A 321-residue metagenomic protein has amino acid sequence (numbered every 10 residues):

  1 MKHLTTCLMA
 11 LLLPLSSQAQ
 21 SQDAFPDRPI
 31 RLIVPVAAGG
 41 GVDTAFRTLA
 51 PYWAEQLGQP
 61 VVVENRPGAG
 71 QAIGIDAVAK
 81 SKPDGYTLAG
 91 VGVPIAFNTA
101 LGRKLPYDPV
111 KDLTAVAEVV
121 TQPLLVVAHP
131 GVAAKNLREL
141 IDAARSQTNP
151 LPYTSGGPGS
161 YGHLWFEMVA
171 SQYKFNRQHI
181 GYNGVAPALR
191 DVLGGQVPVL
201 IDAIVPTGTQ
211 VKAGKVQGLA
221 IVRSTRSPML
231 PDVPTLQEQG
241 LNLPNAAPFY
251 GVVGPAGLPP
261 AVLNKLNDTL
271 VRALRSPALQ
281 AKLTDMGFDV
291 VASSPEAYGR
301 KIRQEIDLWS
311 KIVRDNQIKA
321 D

Functional and structural regions predicted by a protein language model:
T5-L15: Bacterial N-terminal signal peptides
A19-K111, P150-P152, P158, K174-A203 (+3 more regions): N-terminal (or domain-start) structured segment
D27-P29, Q172-F175, K212, E238 (+1 more regions): An extracytoplasmic/periplasmic, membrane-proximal ligand-sensing/linker region
G41-A45, L49, G74, V93 (+11 more regions): Stable alpha-helical elements in mature extracytoplasmic
W53, K80-Y86, A100-P187, L236 (+1 more regions): Hinge/capping helix and adjacent helix->loop/strand transition within the periplasmic-binding protein
G92-V93, P130, A203-V205, R223-S224 (+1 more regions): Short secondary-structure boundary segments
D108-E118, N176-I180, P198-V199, G208-A246 (+1 more regions): Short beta-strand->loop
